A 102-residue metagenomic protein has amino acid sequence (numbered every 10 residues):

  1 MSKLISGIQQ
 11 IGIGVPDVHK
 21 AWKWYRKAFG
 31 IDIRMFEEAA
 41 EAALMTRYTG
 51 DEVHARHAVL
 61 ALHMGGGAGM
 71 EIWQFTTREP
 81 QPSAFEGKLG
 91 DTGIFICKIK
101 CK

Functional and structural regions predicted by a protein language model:
M1-G7: Extreme N-terminus of proteins, especially the signal/transit-peptide cleavage junction and the first residues
K3, G14-G66: Core segments of cupin and vicinal oxygen chelate
G7-P16, E52-T76, Q81-K102: Vicinal oxygen chelate
